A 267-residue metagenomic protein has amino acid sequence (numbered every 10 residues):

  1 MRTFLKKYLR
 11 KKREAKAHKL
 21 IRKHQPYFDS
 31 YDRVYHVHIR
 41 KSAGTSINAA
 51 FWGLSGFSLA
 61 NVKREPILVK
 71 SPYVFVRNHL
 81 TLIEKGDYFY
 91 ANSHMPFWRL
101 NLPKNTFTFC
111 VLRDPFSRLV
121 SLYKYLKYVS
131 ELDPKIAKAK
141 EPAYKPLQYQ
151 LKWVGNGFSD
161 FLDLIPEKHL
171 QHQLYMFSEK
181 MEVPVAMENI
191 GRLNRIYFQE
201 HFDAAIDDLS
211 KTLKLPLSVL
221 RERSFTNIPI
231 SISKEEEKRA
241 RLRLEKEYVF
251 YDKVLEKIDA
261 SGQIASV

Functional and structural regions predicted by a protein language model:
M1-R33, S71-N78: Membrane-proximal basic amphipathic "stem/tether" segments
R22, N61, I67-L112, S117-L217: PAPS-dependent sulfotransferase catalytic domain
H38-F51, P115: Catalytic nucleophile-elbow at a beta strand-turn-alpha helix junction centered on a G-D-S/GDSL motif, marking
A43, D114, N194-Y197, L209 (+2 more regions): A residue-level signal for conserved active-site and pocket-lining positions in enzyme catalytic cores
S46, A50, A204-D208, T212 (+1 more regions): Amphipathic alpha-helical segments that form well-ordered structural scaffolds and often line/cohere around active
F51-L54, Y125: Short Gly/aromatic-enriched secondary-structure transition segments
S55-L59: Post-Walker A helix-loop "phosphate-sensing" segment adjacent to the P-loop in P-loop NTPases
V76, L82, Y90-F97, F198 (+1 more regions): PAPS-dependent sulfotransferase catalytic core
